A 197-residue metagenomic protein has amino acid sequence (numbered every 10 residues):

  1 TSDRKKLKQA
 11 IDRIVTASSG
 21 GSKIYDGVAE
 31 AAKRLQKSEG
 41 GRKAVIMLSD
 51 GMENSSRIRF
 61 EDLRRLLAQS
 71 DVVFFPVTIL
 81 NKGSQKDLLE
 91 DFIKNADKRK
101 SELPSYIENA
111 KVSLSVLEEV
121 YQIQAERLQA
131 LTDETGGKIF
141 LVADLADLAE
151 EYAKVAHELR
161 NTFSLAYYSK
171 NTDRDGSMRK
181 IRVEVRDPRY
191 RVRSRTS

Functional and structural regions predicted by a protein language model:
T1-S197: Scaffold/interface architecture of coatomer-like assemblies
